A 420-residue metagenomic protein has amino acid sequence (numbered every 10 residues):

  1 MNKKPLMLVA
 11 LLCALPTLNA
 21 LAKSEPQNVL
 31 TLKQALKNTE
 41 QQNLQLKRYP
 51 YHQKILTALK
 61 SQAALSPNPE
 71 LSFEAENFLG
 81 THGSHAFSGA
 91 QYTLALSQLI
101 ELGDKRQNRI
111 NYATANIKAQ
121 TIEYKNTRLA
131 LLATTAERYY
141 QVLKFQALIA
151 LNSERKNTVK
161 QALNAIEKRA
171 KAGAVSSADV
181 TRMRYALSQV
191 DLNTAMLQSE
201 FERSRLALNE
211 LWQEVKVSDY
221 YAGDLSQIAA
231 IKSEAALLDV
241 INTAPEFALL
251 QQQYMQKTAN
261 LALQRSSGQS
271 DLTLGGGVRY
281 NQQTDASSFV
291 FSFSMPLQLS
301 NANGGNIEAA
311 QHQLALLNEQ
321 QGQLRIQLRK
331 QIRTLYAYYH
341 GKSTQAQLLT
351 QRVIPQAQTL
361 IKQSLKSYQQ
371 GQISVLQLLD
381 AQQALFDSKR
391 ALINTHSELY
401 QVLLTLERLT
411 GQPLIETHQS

Functional and structural regions predicted by a protein language model:
M1-L21: Gram-negative bacterial Sec-dependent N-terminal signal peptides
N2-P5, T127-T243, L335-Y338, K342: Periplasmic alpha-helical coiled-coil/stalk elements that build and connect Gram-negative outer-membrane
K3, K23-E25, K33, I393-S420: Acidic, low-complexity, intrinsically disordered peripheral segments
A20-E70, A75, L99-I100, N108 (+5 more regions): Bacterial Sec-pathway N-terminal export signals of envelope proteins
K23-N28, S72-R109, Y221-A230, T273-E308 (+2 more regions): Small/polar, glycine/serine/threonine/aspartate-rich low-complexity segments that form flexible
K37-K47, K54-N68, G83, L94-N111 (+7 more regions): A glycine-/polar-enriched beta->alpha junction
R48-K60, T127, L131-N152, Q161 (+5 more regions): Amphipathic alpha-helical coiled-coil segments
I110-T114, S177-A186, V375-Q383: Short, charged, amphipathic alpha-helical segments
